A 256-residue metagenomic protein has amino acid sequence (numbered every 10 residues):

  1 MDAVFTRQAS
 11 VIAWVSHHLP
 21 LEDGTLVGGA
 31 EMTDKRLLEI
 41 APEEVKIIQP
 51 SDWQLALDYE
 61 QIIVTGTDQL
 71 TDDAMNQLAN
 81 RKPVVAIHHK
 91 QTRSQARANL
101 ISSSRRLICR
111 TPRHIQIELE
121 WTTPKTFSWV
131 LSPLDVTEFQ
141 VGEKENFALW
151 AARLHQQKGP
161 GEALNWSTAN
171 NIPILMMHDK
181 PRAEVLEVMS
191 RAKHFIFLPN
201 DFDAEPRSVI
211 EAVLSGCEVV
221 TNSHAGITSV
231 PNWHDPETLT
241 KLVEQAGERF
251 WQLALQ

Functional and structural regions predicted by a protein language model:
M1-D73, V220-A246, Q252-Q256: N-terminal pre-catalytic "stem/leader" segment of glycosyltransferase-like enzymes
V15-H17, I87, R110, W150-A152 (+1 more regions): Short hydrophobic "strand-cap" motifs at the C-terminus of beta-strands
E22-I40, L134-V185: Conserved catalytic-core segment of nucleotide-activated headgroup transferases in glycan assembly
I40, K46-R105, R113-Q116: Extended catalytic core of nucleotide-activated donor transferases of GT-like folds
R105-F139: Donor nucleotide-sugar binding/catalytic pocket of nucleotide-sugar-dependent glycosyltransferases
L186, V209-S215: Short alpha-helical segment that forms part of, or immediately flanks, the ligand-binding pocket in carbohydrate-active
S190-A204, E218: Acidic donor-binding loop of glycosyltransferase active sites
P199-S208, H224, T228-V230: Nucleotide-sugar-dependent
